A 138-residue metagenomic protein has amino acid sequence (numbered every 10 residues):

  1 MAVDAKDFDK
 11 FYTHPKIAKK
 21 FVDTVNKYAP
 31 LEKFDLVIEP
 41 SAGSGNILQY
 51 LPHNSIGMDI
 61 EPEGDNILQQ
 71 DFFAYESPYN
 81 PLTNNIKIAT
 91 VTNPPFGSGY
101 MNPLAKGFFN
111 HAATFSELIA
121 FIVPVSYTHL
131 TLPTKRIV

Functional and structural regions predicted by a protein language model:
M1-E32: S-adenosyl-L-methionine
A5, D9, N26, T83-I86 (+2 more regions): Generic cytosolic/nucleocytoplasmic N-terminal low-complexity/intrinsically disordered segments
F21, V37-Y50, D59-E61, Q70-A113 (+1 more regions): Conserved proline-anchored active-site loop of SAM-dependent methyltransferases that bridges a beta-strand
A29-E32, L51, S116: A structural signal for short coil/turn segments at secondary-structure junctions
S55: Short beta-strand element of Class I
D65: Short alpha-helix immediately C-terminal to the canonical SAM-binding loop
T128-T134: Conserved small/polar residues in nucleotide/adenosyl-binding loops
